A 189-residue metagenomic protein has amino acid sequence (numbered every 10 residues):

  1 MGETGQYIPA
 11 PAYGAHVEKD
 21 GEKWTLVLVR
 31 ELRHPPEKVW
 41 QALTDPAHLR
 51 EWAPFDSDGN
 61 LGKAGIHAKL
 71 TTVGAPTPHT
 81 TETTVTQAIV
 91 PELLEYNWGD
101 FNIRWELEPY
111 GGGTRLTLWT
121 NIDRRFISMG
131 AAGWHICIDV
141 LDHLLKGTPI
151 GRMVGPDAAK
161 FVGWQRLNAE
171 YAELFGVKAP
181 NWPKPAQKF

Functional and structural regions predicted by a protein language model:
M1-G21, G113-F189: Terminal "cap-and-tail" regions of soluble proteins that handle hydrophobic small molecules
D20, V27-L28, H34, K38 (+3 more regions): Short beta-edge strand/loop motif at the mouth of beta-sheet-based domains
T25, L93-E95, R104, R115-T117: General beta-strand recognition
V29-R30, E82-Q87, N102-E108: Hydrophobic/aromatic beta-strand elements that line small-molecule binding cavities or substrate pockets in beta-rich
P36-E37, Q87-P91, L107-R115: A short, structured loop/turn motif at beta-sheet edges
A53, T72, W98, L107 (+1 more regions): Residue-level recognition of conserved beta-strand positions in structured domain cores
